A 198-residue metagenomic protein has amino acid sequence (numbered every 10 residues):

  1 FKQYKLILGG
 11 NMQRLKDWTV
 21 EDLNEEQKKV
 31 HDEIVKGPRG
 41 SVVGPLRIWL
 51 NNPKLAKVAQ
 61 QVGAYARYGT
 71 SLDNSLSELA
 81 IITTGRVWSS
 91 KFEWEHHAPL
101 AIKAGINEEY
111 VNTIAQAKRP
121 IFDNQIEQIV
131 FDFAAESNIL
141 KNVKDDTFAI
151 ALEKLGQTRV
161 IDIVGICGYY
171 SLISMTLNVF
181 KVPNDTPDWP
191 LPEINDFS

Functional and structural regions predicted by a protein language model:
Q3-Y4: Low-complexity, intrinsically disordered or signal/transmembrane-proximal segments
I7-S198: Hydrophobic alpha-helical segments
